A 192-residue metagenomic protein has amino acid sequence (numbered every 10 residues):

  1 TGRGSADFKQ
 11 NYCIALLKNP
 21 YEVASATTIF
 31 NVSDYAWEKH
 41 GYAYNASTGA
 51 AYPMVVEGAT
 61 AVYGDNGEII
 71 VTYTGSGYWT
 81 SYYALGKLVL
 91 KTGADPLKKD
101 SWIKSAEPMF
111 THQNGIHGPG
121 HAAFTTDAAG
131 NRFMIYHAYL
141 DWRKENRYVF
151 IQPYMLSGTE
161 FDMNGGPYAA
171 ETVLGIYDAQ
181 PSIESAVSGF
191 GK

Functional and structural regions predicted by a protein language model:
T1-K192: Carbohydrate-active catalytic/glycan-binding domains of CAZyme proteins, especially the secreted or lumenal ectodomains
